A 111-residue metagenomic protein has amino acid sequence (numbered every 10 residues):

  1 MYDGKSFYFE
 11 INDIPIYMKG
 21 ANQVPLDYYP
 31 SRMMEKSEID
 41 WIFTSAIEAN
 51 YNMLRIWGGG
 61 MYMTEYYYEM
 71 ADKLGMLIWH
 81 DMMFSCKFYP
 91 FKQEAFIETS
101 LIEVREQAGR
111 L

Functional and structural regions predicted by a protein language model:
M1-K87, E94-L111: Active-site-adjacent substrate/metal-binding segments within catalytic domains of carbohydrate-active enzymes
